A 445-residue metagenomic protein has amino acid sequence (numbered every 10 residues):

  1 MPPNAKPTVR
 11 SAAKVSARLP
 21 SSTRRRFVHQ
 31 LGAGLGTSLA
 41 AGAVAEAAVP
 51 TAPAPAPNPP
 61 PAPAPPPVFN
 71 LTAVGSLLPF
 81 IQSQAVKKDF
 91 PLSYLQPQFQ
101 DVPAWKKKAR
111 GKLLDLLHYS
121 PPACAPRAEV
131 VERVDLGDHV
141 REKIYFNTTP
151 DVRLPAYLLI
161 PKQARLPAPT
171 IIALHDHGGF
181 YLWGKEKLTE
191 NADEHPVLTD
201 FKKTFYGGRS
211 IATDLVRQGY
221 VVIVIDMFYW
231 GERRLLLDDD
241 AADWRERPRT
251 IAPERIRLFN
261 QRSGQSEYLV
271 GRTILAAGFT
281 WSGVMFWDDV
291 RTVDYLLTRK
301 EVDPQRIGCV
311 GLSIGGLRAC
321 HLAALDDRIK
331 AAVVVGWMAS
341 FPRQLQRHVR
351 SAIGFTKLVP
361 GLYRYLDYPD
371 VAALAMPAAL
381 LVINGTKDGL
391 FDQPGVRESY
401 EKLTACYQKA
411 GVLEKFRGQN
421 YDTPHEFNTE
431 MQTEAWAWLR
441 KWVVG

Functional and structural regions predicted by a protein language model:
M1-T23: N-terminal secretory signal peptides
V28, G36-A40, V44-V140, T148 (+1 more regions): N-terminal targeting or regulatory segments adjacent to alpha/beta-hydrolase or S9 domains
D151-R153, K162-T170: Proline/glycine-enriched tight loop/beta-turn segments at coil->beta junctions that connect or precede beta-strands
L174-W287, R343-Q346: Cap/lid segment of the alpha/beta-hydrolase catalytic domain
G264, Y268-F279, G283-T292, R306 (+4 more regions): Mobile cap/lid helix-loop segments that gate and shape the active-site cleft of serine hydrolases
V302-G311: Alpha/beta-hydrolase fold nucleophile elbow
V382-N384: Short beta-strand/loop motif that positions the catalytic acidic residue of the alpha/beta-hydrolase fold
E401-K402, C406-G445: C-terminal catalytic histidine-bearing segment of alpha/beta-hydrolase fold enzymes
